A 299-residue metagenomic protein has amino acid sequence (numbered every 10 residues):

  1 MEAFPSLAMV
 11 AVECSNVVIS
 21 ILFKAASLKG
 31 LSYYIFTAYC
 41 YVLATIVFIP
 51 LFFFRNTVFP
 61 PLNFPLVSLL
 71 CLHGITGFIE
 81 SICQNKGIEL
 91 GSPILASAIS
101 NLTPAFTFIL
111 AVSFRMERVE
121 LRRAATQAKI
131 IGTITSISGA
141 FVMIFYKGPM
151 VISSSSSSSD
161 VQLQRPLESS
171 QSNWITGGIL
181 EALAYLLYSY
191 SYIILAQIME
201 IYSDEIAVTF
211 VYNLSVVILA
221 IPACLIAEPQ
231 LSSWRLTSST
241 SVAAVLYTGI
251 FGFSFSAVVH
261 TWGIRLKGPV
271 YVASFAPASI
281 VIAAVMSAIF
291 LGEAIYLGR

Functional and structural regions predicted by a protein language model:
M1-R299: Membrane-interface interhelical linkers
